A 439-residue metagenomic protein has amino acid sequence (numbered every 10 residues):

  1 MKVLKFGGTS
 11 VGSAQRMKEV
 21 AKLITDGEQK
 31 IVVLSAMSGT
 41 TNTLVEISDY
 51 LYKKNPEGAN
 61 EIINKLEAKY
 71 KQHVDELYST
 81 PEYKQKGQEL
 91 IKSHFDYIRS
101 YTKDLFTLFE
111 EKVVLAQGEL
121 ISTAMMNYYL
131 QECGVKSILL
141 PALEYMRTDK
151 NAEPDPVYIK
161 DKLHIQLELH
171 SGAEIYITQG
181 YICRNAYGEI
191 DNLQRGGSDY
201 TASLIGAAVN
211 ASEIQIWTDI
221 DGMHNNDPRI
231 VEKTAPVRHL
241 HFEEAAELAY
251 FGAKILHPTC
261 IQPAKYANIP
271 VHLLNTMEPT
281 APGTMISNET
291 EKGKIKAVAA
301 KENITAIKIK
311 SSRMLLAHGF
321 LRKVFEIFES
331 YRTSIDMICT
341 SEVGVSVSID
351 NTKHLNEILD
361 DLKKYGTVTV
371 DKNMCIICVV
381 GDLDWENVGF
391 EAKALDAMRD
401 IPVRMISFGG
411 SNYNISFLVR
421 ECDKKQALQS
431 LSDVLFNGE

Functional and structural regions predicted by a protein language model:
M1-K2, Q29-V32, K71, V113 (+16 more regions): Structural motif
M1-L256, I261, R420: Nucleotide/pyrophosphate-binding catalytic subdomain
L169-N185, L248-H272, K310-H318, D371-L383 (+1 more regions): Electropositive, surface-exposed helix/loop patches at the edges of structured domains that serve as adaptable
H241-S287, E291-K310: A conserved active-site cap/scaffold subdomain adjacent to cofactor or substrate pockets
P282-E439: A conserved regulatory-domain signal marking ACT and ACT-like small-molecule sensing domains and adjacent regulatory
